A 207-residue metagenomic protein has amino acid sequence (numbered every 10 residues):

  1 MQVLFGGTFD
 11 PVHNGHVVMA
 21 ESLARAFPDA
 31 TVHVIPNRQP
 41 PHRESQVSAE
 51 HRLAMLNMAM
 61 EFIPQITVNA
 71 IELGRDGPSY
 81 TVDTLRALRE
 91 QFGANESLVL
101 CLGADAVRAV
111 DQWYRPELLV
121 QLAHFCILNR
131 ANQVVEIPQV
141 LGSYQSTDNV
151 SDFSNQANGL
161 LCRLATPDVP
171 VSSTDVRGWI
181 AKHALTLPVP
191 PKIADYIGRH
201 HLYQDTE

Functional and structural regions predicted by a protein language model:
M1-E207: Nucleotidyltransferase catalytic core that binds NTPs
